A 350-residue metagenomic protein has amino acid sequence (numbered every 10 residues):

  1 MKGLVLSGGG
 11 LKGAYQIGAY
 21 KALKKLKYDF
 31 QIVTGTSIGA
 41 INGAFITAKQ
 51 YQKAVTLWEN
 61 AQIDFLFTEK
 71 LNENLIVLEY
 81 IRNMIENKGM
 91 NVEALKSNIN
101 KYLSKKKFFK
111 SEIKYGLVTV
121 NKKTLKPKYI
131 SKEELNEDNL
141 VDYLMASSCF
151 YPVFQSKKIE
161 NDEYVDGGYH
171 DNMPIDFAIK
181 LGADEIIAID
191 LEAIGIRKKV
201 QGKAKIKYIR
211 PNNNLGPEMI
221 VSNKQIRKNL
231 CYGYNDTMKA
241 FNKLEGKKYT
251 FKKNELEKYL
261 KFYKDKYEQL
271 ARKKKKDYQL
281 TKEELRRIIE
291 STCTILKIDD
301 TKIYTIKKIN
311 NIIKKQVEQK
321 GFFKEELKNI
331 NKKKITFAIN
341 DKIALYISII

Functional and structural regions predicted by a protein language model:
M1-T36, A44-I350: Patatin-like phospholipase
